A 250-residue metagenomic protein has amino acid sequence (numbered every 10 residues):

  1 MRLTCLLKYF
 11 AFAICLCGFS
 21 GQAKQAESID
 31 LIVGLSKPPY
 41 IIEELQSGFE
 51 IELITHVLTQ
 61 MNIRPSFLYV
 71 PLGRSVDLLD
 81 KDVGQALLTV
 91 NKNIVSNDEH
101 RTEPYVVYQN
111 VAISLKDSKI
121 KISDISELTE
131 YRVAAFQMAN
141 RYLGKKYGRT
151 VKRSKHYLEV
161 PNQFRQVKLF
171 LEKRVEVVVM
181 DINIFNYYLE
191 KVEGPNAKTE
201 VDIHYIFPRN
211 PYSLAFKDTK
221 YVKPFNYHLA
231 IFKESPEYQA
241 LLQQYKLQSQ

Functional and structural regions predicted by a protein language model:
K24-D98, E159, Q244-Y245: Extracytoplasmic small-molecule ligand-binding "clamshell" domains of the periplasmic binding protein/Venus flytrap
E27-I42, I125-R141, E176: Short loop->beta-strand "edge-of-pocket" segments that line small-molecule binding or catalytic clefts across diverse
G34-S36, Y108-N110, G194-A230, S249-Q250: Periplasmic-binding protein-like
I51-Q60, I125-R132, M138-A139, P211-Q248: Extended ligand-binding regions for polar small-molecule ligands
I54-M61, E103-P104, E127-T129, Q137-P161 (+2 more regions): Ligand-binding cleft/hinge of the Venus flytrap
T55, F67-E127, M138-R141, G148 (+1 more regions): Acidic, polar ligand-binding/catalytic clefts
R64-P71, S154-Q163, L169, I203-H204: Short beta-strand-to-loop elements that line the ligand-binding cleft of bilobed periplasmic-binding protein-like
G73-Q85, H100, Q163-I184: Short helices/loops that flank or line small-molecule/ion binding pockets
